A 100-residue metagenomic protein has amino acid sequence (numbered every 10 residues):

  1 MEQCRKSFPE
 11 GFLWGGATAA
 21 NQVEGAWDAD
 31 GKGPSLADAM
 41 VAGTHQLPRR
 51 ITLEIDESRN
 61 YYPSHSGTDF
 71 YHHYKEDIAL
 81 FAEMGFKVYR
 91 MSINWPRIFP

Functional and structural regions predicted by a protein language model:
M1-P100: Non-catalytic accessory regions flanking glycosidase/transglycosidase catalytic cores in CAZymes
